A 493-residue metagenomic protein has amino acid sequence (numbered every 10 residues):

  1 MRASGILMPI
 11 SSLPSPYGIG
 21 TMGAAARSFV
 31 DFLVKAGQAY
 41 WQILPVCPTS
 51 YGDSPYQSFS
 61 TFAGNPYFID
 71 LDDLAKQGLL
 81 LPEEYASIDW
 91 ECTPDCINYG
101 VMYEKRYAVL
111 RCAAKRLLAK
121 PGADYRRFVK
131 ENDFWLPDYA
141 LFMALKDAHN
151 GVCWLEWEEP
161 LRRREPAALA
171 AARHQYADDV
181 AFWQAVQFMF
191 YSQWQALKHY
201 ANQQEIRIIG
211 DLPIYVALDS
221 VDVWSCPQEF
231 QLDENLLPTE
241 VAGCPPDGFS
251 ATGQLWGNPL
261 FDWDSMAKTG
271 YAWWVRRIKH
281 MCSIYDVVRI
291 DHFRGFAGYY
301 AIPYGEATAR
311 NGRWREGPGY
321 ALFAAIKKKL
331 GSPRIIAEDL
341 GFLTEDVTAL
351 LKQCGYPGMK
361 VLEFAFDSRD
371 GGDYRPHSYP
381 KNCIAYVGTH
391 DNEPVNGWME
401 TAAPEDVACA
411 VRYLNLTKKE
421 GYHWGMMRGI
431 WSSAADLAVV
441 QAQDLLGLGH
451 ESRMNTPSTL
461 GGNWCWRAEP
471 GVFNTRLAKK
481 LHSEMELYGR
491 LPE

Functional and structural regions predicted by a protein language model:
M1-S11, R27: N-terminal regions that are enriched for targeting/export leaders and immediately downstream pro/stem segments
P9, D53-Y191, V216-V439, Q443-L445 (+2 more regions): Alpha-amylase-like alpha-glycosidases and glucanotransferases acting on alpha-linked glucans and related
A24-D31, S192-Y200, W274-R276, Y422-M426: Short alpha-helical segments and helix-capping/turn motifs at coil-helix boundaries
A24-T49, S283-Y285: Catalytic domains of carbohydrate-active enzymes, especially glycoside hydrolases
V34, W194-N202, K327, L351-K352: Surface-exposed amphipathic alpha-helices with a cationic face
L44, R207-I209, P213, V287 (+1 more regions): Outer-envelope exported proteins of Gram-negative bacteria
W183-V216: Conserved, well-ordered alpha-helix/loop/beta-strand core segments that scaffold catalytic motifs
P470-E493: Terminal-tail/helix-coil boundary detector
